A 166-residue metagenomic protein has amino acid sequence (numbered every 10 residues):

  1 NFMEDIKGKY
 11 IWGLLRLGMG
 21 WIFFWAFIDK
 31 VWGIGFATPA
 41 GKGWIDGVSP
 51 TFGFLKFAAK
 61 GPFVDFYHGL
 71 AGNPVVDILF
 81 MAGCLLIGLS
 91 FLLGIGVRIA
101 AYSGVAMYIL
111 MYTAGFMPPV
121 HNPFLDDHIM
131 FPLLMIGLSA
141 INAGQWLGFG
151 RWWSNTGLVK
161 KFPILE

Functional and structural regions predicted by a protein language model:
N1-A58, P62-L86, L93-E166: Extended, low-polarity transmembrane helix blocks
